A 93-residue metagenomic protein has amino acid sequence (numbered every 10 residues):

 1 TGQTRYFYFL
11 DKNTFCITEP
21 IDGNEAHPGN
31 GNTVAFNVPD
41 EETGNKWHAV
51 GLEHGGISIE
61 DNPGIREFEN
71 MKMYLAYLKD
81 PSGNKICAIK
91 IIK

Functional and structural regions predicted by a protein language model:
T1, E60-D61, I92: A generic structural-conservation signal
T1-F15: Core segments of cupin and vicinal oxygen chelate
D22-E25: Short, flexible, solvent-exposed loop/turn segments with mixed acidic/basic and small polar residues
G29-T33: Short, solvent-exposed beta-strand edge segments and adjacent coil->beta transition regions
A35-S82: Vicinal oxygen chelate
F68, I91-K93: A short acidic/small-residue loop/turn micro-motif
